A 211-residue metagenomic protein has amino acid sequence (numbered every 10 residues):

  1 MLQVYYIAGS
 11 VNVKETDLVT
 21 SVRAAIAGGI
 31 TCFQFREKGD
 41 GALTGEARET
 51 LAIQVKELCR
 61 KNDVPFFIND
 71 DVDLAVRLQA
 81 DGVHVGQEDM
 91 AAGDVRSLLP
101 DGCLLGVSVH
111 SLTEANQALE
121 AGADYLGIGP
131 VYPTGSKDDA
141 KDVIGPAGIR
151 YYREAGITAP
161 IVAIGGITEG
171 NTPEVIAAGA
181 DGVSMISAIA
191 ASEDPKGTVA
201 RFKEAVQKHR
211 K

Functional and structural regions predicted by a protein language model:
M1-G82, S97-D124, K141, Y151 (+3 more regions): Conserved N-terminal beta1-alpha1 strand-loop-helix module at the mouth
D73, A147, S184: Active-site phosphate/pyrophosphate-handling residues
V85-G93, P130-G156: Flexible, gly/pro- and Lys/Arg-enriched active-site loops
P133-G135, N171-E174: Short glycine/proline-centered loop/turn elements that form peptide/ligand docking sites
G165-G166, G179: Conserved phosphate-binding and hydrolysis motifs of nucleotide-dependent enzymes
I176-A188: Short, electropositive alpha-helical surface patch
